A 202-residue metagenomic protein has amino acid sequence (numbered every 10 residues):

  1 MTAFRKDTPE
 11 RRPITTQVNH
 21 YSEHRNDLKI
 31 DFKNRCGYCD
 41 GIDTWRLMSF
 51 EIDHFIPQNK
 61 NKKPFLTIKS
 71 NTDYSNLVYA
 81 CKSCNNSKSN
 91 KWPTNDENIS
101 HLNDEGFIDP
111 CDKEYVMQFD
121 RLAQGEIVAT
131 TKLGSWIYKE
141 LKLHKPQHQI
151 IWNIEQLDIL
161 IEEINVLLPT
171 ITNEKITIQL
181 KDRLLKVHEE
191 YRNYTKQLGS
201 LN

Functional and structural regions predicted by a protein language model:
M1-Y38, N61-N71, S75: Short, charged surface segments at domain edges that flank catalytic/cofactor-binding sites
R5, I56, S75, I108-D109 (+1 more regions): Generic, ordered loop/turn and secondary-structure boundary motif
C36-C39, C81-C84: Short cysteine-rich clusters marking metal-coordination/redox-active sites
G41-Y79, K88-N103: Histidine-centered nuclease catalytic patch
K88-E162: Domain-level detector of nuclease and nuclease-like folds in predominantly extracellular/periplasmic contexts
S135-N202: C-terminal, charged low-complexity interaction regions
